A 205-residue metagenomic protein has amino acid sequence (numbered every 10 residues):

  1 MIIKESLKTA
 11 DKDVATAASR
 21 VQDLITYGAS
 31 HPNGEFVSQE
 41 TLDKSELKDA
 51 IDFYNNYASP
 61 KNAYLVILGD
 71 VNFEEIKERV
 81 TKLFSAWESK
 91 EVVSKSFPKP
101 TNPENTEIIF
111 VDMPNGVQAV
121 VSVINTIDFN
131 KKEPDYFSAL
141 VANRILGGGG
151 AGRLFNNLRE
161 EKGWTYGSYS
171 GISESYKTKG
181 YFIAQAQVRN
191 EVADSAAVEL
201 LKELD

Functional and structural regions predicted by a protein language model:
M1-V92, S138, E161-K162, Y166-D205: Charge-rich, well-structured scaffold segments of protease-associated domains
D13, H31-G34, F97-P98, N125 (+1 more regions): Hydrophobic alpha-helical segments, principally membrane-spanning helices and signal/leader peptides
Y57, T101-P103, M113-N115, E160 (+1 more regions): A generic structural signal for short, solvent-exposed coil/turn residues that cap or connect secondary-structure
Y64-N130: An aromatic/glycine/proline-enriched structural segment found at the starts of mature extracellular/organellar domains
E104-E107, V117-A119, L140, G167 (+1 more regions): A generic structural signal for well-ordered coil/turn residues at beta-strand boundaries that shape enzyme active-site
A119, S138, G150-A151, A196: Catalytic-loop motifs flanking and including active-site residues across diverse enzymes
V123, E133-L146, R153-N156: Active/ligand-binding-proximal structured segments within catalytic/core domains that scaffold catalytic residues
